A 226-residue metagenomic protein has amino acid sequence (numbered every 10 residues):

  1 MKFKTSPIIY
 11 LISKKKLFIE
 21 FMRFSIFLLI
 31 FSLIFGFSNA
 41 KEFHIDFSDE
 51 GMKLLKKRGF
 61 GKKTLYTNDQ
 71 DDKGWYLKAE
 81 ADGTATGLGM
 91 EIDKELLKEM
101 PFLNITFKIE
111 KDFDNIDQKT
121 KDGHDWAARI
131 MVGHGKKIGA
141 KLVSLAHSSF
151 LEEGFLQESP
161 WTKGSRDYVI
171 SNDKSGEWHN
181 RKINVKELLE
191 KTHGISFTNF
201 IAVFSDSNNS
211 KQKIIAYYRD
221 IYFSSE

Functional and structural regions predicted by a protein language model:
M1-M22: N-terminal secretory signal peptides that target proteins for export/translocation
S25-I34: Bacterial N-terminal signal peptides
A40-G59: Extracellular carbohydrate-recognition regions
F47, R219-F223: Extracellular beta-strand elements of beta-rich domains used for carbohydrate recognition/degradation or cell-matrix
T67-G87: Short carbohydrate-recognition loop motifs
I92-L103, D122-G123, N172-S175, I195: Extracellular/lumenal carbohydrate-interaction signature centered on repeated Trp-anchored short motifs
E110-K174, I214-Y217: Extracellular ligand-binding interfaces
D125-I130, K163-I215: Extracellular beta-strand ligand-recognition surfaces/modules
